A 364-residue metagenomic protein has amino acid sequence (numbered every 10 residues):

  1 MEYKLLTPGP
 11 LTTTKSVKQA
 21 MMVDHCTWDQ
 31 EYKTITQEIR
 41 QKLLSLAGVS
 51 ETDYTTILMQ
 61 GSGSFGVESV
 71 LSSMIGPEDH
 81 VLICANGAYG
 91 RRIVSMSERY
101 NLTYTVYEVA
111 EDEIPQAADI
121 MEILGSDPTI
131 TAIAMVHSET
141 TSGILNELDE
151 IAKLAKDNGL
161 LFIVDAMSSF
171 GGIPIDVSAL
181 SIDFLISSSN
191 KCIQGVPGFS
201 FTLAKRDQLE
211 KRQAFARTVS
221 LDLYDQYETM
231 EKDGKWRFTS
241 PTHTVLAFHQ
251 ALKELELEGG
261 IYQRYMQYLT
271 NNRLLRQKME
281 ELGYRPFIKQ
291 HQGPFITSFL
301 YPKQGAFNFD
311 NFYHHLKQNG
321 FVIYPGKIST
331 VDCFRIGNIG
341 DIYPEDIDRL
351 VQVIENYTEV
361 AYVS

Functional and structural regions predicted by a protein language model:
E2-M59: A glycine-/small-polar-enriched, mobile loop at the entrance of the PLP active site in fold-type I
T12, N190-R273, S364: Active-site C-terminal subdomain of aminotransferase-like
I39-G48, L252-F287: Conserved PLP-dependent catalytic core of the aminotransferase class-I/II
L43, D53-L82, G90-V94: Conserved beta-loop-alpha segment that forms the PLP phosphate-binding cup at the N-terminus of a helix
S73-T129: PLP-dependent aminotransferase-like
P115-G171: Active-site phosphate-binding strand-loop segment of PLP-dependent enzymes
R285-H315: Conserved PLP-binding catalytic core of the aspartate aminotransferase-like
C333-S364: PLP-dependent enzyme catalytic core of the Aspartate aminotransferase-like
